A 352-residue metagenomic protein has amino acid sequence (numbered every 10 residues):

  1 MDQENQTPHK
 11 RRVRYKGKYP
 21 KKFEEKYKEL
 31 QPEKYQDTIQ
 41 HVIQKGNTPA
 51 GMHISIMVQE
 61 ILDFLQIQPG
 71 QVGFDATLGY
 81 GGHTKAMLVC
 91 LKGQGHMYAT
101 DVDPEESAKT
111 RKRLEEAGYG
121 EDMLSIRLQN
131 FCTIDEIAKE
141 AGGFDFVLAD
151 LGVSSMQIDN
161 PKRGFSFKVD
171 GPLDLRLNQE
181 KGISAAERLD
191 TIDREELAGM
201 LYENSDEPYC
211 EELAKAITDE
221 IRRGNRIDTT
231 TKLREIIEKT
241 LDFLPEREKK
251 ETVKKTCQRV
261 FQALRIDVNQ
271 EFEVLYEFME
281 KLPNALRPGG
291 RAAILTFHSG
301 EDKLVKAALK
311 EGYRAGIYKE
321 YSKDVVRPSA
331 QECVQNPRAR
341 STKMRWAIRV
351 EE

Functional and structural regions predicted by a protein language model:
M1-E352: S-adenosyl-L-methionine-dependent methyltransferase catalytic core, i.e., the SAM/SAH-binding region
